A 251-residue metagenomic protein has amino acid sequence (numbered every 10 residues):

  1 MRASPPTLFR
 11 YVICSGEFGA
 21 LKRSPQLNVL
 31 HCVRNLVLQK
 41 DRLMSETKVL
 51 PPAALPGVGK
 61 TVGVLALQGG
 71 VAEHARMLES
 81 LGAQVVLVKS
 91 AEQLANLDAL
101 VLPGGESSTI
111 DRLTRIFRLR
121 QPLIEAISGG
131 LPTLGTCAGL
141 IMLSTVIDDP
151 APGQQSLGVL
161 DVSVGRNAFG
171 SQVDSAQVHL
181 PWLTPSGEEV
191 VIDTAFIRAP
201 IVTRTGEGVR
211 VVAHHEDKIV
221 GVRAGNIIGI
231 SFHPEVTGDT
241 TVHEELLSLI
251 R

Functional and structural regions predicted by a protein language model:
M1, C14-F18, S24, N28-I116 (+2 more regions): N-terminal beta1-alpha1 cap of cysteine-dependent amidohydrolase-like domains
R2-Y11: Extreme N-terminal basic, low-complexity initiation segments that serve as generic localization/processing leaders
Y11-C14, G165: N-terminal start and proteolytic maturation junction detector
K40-A53, R166-D174, V178-R251: Amide-donor transfer/coupling interface in amidating biosynthetic enzymes
L67, A138, F232: Cofactor-binding loop segments of dinucleotide-utilizing enzymes, especially the Rossmann-like FAD- and NAD(P)+-binding
V85-V86, T133, I227: Hydrophobic anchor at the start of a short beta-strand that flanks the dinucleotide cofactor-binding loop
L102, G135, I230: Redox-cofactor binding/interface segments in oxidoreductases and associated redox assembly factors
S107-P181: Cysteine-nucleophile active-site neighborhood
